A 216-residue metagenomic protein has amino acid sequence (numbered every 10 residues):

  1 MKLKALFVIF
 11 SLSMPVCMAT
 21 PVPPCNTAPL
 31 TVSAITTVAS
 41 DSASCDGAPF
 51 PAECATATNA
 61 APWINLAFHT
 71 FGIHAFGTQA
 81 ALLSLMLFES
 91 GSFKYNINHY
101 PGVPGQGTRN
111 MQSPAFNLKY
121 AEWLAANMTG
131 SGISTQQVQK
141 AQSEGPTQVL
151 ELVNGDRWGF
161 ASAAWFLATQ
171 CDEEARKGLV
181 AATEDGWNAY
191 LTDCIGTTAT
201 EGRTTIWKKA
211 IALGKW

Functional and structural regions predicted by a protein language model:
M1-P24, G214-W216: Fungal secretory targeting signals
V22-W63, F68, I73, G77-D172: Peptidoglycan-targeting cell-wall enzymes and recognition modules
V32, Q79, E184, N188 (+1 more regions): Alpha-helix initiation and N-capping motif
M86-G91, F166, A175-T200: Acidic helix/loop microenvironments that form the catalytic cleft of cell-wall polysaccharide enzymes
N96-N98, A175-K177, R203-I206: A short secondary-structure junction signal
A161-W165, A189, K208: A generic structural signal for well-ordered alpha-helical surface patches
D172-R176, W216: Intrinsically disordered or highly flexible coil/loop and linker segments, enriched in small and charged/polar residues
E201-W216: C-terminal helix/juxtamembrane-tail motif
